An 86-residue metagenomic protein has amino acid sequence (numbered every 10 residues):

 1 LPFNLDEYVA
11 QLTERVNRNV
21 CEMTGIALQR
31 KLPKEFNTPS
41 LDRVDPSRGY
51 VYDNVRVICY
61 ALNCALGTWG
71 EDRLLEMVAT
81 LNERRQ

Functional and structural regions predicted by a protein language model:
L1-Q11, M23-I58, L66: Histidine-centered nuclease catalytic patch
D6-E14, E76-A79: Polar/charged alpha-helical tracts
R15-R18, D53: Processing junctions and N-termini across compartments
D53, V57, A61-Q86: A detector for short metal-coordination/catalytic motifs
